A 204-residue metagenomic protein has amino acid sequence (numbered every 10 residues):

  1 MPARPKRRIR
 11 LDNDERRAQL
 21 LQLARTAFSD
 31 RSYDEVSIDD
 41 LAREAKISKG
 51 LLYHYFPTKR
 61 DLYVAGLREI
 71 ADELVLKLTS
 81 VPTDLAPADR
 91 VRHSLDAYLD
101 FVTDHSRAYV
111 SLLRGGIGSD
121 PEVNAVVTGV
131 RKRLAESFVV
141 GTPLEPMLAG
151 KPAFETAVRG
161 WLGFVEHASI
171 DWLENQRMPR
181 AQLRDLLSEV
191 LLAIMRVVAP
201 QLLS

Functional and structural regions predicted by a protein language model:
M1-E15, Q201-S204: N-terminal intrinsically disordered/low-complexity leader segments
R16, K59, G66, I70 (+8 more regions): Hydrophobic/aromatic residues within well-ordered alpha-helical segments
Q19, L23, A27-D61, A65: Helix-turn-helix
G66-H93, F138-T142: Amphipathic alpha-helical linker/stalk segments
V75, P121-P146, E155-G163, H167 (+1 more regions): Amphipathic alpha-helical packing segments from all-alpha helical-bundle domains
T79-D104, M147-K151, R184: Hydrophobic alpha-helical connector segments
V102-A125, V139, E166-E174: Amphipathic alpha-helical segments used for helix-helix packing
V110-L113, A181, L203-S204: Short, hydrophobic secondary-structure boundary micro-motifs
